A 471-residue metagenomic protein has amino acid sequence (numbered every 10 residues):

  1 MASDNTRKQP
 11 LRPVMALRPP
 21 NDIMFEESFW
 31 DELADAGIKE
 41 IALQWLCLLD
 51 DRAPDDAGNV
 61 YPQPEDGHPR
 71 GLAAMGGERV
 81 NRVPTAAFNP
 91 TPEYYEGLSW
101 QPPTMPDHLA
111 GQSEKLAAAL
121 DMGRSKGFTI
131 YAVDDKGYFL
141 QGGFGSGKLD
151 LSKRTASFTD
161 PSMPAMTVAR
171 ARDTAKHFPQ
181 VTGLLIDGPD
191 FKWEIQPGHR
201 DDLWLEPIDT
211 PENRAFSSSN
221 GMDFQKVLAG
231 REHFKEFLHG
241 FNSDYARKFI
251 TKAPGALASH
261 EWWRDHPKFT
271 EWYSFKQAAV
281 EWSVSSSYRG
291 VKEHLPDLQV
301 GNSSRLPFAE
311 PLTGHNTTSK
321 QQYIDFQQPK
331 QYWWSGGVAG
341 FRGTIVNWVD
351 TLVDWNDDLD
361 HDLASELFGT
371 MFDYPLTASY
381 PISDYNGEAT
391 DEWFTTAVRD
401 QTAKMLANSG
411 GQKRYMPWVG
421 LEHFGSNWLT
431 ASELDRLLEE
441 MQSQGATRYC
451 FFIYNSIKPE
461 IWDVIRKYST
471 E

Functional and structural regions predicted by a protein language model:
A2-F29, L33, Q44, L421-E422: Boundary/entry segment of secreted carbohydrate-active catalytic domains
A2-R7, A34, K115-Y131, V284-Q299 (+1 more regions): Surface-exposed amphipathic alpha-helices with a cationic face
K8-A16, E40-A42, G127-V133, V181-L185 (+4 more regions): Structural preference for beta-strand elements that scaffold enzyme active sites
L11-D22, T85-S113, D150-A165, H266-E281 (+2 more regions): The substrate-binding groove and active-site-proximal loops of carbohydrate-active enzymes, especially glycoside
F25-R52, G58-N59, D66-P90, H177-G183 (+2 more regions): Catalytic domains of carbohydrate-active enzymes, especially glycoside hydrolases
Q44-W45, V181-T182, I324-R342, E366-T470: Substrate-binding cleft of secreted/luminal carbohydrate-active enzymes
L49-Q141, W272-H294: Aromatic-lined substrate-binding rim segments of carbohydrate-active enzymes
D150-T395: Polysaccharide-binding and catalytic clefts of secreted carbohydrate-active enzymes
